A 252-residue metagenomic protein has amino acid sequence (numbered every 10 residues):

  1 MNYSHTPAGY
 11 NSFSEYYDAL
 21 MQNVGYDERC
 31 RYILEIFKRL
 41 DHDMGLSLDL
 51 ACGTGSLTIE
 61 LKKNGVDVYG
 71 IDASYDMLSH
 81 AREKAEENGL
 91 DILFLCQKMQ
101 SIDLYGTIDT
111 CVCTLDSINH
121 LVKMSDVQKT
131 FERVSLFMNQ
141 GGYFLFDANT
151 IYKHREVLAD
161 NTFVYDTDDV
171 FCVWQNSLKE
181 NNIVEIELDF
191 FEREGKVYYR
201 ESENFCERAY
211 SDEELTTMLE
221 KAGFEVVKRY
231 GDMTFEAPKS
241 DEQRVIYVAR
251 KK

Functional and structural regions predicted by a protein language model:
M1-D43: Conserved class I S-adenosyl-L-methionine
D43-A51: Conserved class I S-adenosyl-L-methionine
L48, S56-S101: Class I SAM-dependent methyltransferase SAM/SAH-binding core
D103-T110: A short acidic, Gly/Pro-enriched loop at the edge of an enzyme's catalytic core that lines a small-molecule cofactor
T114-D116: Residues lining the SAM
S125, L145-M218: SAM-dependent methyltransferase
Q128-Q140: A short glycine-rich, Lys/Arg-flanked "PGG" loop and its adjoining helix->strand segment in the class I
D212-K252: C-terminal lobe and adjacent flexible extensions of AdoMet/dcAdoMet transferase-like proteins
